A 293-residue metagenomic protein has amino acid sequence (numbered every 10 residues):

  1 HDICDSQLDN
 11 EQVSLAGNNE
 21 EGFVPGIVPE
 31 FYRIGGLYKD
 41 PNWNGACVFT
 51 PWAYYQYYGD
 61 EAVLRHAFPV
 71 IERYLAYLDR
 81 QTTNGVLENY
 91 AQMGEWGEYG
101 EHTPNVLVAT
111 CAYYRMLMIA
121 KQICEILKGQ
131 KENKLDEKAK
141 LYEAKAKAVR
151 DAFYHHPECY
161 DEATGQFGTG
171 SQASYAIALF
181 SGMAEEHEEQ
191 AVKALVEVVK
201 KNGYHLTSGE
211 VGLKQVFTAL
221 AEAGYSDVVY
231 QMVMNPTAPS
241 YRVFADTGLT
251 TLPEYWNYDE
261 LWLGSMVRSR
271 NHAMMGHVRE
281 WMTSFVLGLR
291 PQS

Functional and structural regions predicted by a protein language model:
H1-S293: Active-site core of glycosidic bond-cleaving carbohydrate-active enzymes
